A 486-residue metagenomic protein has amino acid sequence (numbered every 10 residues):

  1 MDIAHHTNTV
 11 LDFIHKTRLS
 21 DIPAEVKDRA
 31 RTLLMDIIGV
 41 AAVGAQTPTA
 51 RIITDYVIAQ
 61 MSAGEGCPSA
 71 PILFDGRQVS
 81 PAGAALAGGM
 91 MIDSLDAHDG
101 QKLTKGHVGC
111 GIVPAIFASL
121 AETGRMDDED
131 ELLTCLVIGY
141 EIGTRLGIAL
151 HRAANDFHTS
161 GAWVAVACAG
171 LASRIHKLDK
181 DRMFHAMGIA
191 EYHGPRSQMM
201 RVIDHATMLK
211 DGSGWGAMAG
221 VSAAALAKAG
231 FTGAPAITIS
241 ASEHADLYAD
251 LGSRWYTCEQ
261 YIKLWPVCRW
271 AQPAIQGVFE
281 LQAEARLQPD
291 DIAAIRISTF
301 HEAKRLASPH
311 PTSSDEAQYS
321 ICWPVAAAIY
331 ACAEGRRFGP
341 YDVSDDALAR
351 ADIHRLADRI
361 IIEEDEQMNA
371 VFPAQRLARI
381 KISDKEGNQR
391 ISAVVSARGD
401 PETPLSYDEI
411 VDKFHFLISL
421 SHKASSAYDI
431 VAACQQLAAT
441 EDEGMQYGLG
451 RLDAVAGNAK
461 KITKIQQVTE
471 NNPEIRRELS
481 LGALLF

Functional and structural regions predicted by a protein language model:
M1-G106, R201, H205-M218, A225-F486: Terminal-appendage/accessory-domain detector
N8, D12, P114, V137 (+5 more regions): Generic structural signal for well-ordered, non-membrane alpha-helices
K27, R31, M35, I112 (+3 more regions): Hydrophobic face of alpha-helices
R29-T32, H107, G111, L132 (+2 more regions): Hydrophobic alpha-helical transmembrane segments of integral membrane proteins, especially multi-pass transporters
V43-G44, I116-G124, A169-H176, A223-L226 (+1 more regions): Well-ordered alpha-helical scaffold segments within catalytic/enzyme domains
G88-L146: Hydrophobic alpha-helical hairpins/lids featuring a short glycine-rich hinge
C110-F117, V164-L171, M218-V221, A271-I275 (+1 more regions): Well-ordered alpha-helical segments within folded domains of soluble proteins
L120-G216, A236: Glycine-rich, mobile lid/loop segments that gate access to catalytic sites or pores
